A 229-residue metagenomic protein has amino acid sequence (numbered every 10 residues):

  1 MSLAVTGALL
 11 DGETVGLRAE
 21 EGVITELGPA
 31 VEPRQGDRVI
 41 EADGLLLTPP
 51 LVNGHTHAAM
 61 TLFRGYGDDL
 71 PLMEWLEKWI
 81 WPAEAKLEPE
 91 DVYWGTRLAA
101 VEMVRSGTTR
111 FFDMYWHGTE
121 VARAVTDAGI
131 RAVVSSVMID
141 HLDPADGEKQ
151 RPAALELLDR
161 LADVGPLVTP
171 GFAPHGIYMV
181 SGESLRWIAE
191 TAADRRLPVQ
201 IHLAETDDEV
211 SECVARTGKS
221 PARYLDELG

Functional and structural regions predicted by a protein language model:
M1, R123, K149-G229: Histidine/acidic residue-rich metal-binding segments in metalloenzymes
M1-L3, L9-T48: Histidine-rich, glycine-flanked metal-binding segment
A8, G22, G44, H55 (+5 more regions): Divalent metal-coordination and catalytic microenvironments
L45-L46, A59-M60, G65-D68, F112: N-terminal hydrophobic targeting/anchoring segments and the immediately downstream early-domain regions of hydrolases
P49-T61, P198-D207: Histidine-centered catalytic micro-motifs
P50-L51, T56-A58, L76, A100 (+2 more regions): N-terminal capping/lid subdomain adjacent to the active-site entrance of alpha/beta enzymes
L62-W94, V101, A128-D143, E148 (+1 more regions): Active-site gating loops and adjacent loop-to-helix segments of metal-dependent hydrolytic enzymes
Y93-D143, G165-M179, P198: Divalent metal-dependent hydrolysis catalytic cores, especially in the metallo-beta-lactamase
